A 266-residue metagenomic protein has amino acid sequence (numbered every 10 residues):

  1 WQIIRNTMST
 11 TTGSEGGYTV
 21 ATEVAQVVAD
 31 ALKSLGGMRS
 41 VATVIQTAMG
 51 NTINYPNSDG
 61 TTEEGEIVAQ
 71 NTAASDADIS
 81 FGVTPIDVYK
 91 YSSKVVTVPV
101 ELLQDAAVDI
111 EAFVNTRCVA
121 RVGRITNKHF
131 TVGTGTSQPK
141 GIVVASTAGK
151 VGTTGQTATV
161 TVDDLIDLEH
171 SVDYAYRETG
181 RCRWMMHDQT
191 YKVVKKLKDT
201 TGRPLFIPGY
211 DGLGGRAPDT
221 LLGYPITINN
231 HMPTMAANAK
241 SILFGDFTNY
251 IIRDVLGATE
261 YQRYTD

Functional and structural regions predicted by a protein language model:
W1-R181, K195, R203-L221, P225-N229 (+2 more regions): Acidic/polar, low-complexity extended loops/arms that serve as protein-protein interfaces in large oligomeric shells
C182-R183, Y191: Extended C-terminal subregions enriched in glycine
Y191-D199: Short active-site loop/helix that positions an aromatic residue
P218, M235-D266: Short, intrinsically disordered, charge-balanced linker/junction segments flanking boundaries in proteins
